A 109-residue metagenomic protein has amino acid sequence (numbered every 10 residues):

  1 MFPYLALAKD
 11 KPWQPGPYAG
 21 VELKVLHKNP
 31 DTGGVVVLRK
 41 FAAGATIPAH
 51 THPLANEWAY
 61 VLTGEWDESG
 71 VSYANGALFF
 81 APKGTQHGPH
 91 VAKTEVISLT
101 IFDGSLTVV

Functional and structural regions predicted by a protein language model:
M1-G33: A short, N-terminal "cap"/entry segment at the start of jelly-roll beta-barrel domains of the cupin/DSBH fold
P15, V37-R39, P48-P53, S69-V71 (+1 more regions): Short histidine-centered beta-strand/loop micro-motifs that create catalytic or ligand/metal-coordination sites
Y18-H27, G44-A49, E57: Catalytic core of non-heme Fe(II) oxygenases with the double-stranded beta-helix
V21, A55, S72-Y73, K83-V109: Ligand-binding loop in jelly-roll beta-barrel domains
A43, H52-E68, N75: Glycine- and acidic-residue-biased ligand/ion/polar-headgroup-sensing regions
T46-P48, D67, F79, K83-G88: Histidine-centered metal-chelating micro-motifs
